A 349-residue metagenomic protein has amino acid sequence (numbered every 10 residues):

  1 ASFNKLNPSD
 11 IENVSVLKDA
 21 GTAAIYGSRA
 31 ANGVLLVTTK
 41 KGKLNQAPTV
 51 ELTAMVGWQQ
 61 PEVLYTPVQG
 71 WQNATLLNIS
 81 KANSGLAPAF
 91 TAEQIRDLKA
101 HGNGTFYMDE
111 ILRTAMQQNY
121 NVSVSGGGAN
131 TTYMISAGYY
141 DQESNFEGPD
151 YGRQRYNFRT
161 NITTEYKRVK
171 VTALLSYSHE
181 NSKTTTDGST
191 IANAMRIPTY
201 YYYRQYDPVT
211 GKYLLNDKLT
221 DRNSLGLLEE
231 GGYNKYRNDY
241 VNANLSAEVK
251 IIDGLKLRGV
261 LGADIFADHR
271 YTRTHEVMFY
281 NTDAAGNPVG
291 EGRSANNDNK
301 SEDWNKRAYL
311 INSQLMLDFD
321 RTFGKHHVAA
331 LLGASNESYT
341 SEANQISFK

Functional and structural regions predicted by a protein language model:
A1-D19: Short acidic/polar hinge/loop motifs at secondary-structure boundaries that mediate gating or recognition
S2, A20-I25, G42-N45, W58-P61 (+1 more regions): Short beta-strands and strand-coil junctions in structured, solvent-facing domains, enriched
N7-S9, Y26-A31, R113, D150-G152 (+1 more regions): Short, glycine-/polar-rich solvent-exposed loops and beta-turns at beta-strand/coil boundaries
P8, Q117, G128-A129, E165-V169 (+2 more regions): Outer-membrane beta-barrel channels and translocator barrels
S9-I11, A30-V34, A47-E51, N242: Extracytoplasmic
V14-S15, L35-V37: Non-catalytic regulatory/gating segments with a bias toward low-complexity or hydrophobic composition
L44-G104, S144-N242, V260-K349: Surface-exposed loop/interface segments of Gram-negative outer-membrane beta-barrel transport/assembly proteins
